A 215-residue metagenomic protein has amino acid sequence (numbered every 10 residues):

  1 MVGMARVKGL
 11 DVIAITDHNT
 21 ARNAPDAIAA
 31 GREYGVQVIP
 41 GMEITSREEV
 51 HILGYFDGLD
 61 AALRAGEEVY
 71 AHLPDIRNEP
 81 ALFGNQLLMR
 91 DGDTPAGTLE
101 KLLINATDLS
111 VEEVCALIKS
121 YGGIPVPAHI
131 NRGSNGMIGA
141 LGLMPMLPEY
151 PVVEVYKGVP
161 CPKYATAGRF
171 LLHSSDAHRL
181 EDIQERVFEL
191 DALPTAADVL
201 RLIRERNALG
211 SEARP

Functional and structural regions predicted by a protein language model:
M1-L10, A21-R64, L102-L103, A116 (+1 more regions): Charged catalytic cores and adjacent phosphate/nucleic-acid-binding surfaces used for phosphate/nucleic-acid chemistry
I13-N19: Active-site beta-strand/loop signature of hydrolases that rely on acidic residues for catalysis
Y55-L99, L143: Active-site gating loops and adjacent loop-to-helix segments of metal-dependent hydrolytic enzymes
N85-Y121: Alpha-helix-centered segments that form part of catalytic cores
